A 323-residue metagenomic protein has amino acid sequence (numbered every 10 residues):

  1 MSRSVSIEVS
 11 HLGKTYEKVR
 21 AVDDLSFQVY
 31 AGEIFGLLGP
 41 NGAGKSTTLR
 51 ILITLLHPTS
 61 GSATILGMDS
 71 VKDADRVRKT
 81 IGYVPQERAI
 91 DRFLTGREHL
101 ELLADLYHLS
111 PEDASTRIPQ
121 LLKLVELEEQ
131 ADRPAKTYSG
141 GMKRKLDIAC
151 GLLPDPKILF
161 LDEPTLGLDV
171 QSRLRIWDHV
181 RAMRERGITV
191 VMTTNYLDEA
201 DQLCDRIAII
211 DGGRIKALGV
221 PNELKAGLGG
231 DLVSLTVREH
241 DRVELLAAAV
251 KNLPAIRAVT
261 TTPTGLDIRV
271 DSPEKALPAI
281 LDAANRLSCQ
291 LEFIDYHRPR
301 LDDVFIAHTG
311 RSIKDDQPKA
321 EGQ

Functional and structural regions predicted by a protein language model:
P40-G44: Walker A (P-loop) phosphate-binding loop of ABC-type ATPase nucleotide-binding domains
G61-K72, R76-V77: Conserved ABC transporter NBD signature motif
F93, P134-Y138: Conserved ABC ATPase signature
E101, D105, S110-Q130: Conserved ABC ATPase "signature" region
D155: Conserved catalytic motifs of ABC-family nucleotide-binding domains
L159-D162: Catalytic Walker B motif of ABC-type/P-loop ATPase nucleotide-binding domains
W177-D271: ABC transporter nucleotide-binding domain
